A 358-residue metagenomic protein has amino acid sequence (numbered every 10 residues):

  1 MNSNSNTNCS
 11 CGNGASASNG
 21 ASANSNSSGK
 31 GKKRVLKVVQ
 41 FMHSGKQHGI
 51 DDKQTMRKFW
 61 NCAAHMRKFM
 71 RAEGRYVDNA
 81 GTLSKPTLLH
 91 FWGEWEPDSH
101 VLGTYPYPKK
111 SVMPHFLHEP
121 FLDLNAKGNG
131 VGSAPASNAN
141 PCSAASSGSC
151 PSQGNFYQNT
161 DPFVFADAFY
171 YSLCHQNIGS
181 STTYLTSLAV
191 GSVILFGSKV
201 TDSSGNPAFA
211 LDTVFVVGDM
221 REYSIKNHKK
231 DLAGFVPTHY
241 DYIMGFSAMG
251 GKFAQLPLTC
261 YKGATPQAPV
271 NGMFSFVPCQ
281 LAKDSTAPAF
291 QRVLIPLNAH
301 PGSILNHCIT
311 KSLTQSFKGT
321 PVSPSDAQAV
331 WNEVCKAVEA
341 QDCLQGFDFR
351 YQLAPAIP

Functional and structural regions predicted by a protein language model:
N2-S28: Asparagine/serine/threonine-enriched low-complexity, disordered tracts, especially those forming N-linked glycosylation
C9-C11, G29-F116, A139, E222-P358: Contiguous surface segments at macromolecular interaction interfaces
N13-A15, N19-A21, S137, S143 (+1 more regions): N-terminal cationic amphipathic segment used for targeting or macromolecule association
S22, N155, A168-F169, Y240 (+1 more regions): Intrinsically disordered, low-complexity segments enriched in small/polar residues
F41-H43, F196, V217: Hydrophobic side chains in beta-strands
M113-A208: Short N-terminal edge-element motif at the start of the domain
T201-D202, R221-Y223: Short, catalytically relevant binding-site loops at active-site mouths
A210-R221: Short beta-strand-centered aromatic/proline hotspots
